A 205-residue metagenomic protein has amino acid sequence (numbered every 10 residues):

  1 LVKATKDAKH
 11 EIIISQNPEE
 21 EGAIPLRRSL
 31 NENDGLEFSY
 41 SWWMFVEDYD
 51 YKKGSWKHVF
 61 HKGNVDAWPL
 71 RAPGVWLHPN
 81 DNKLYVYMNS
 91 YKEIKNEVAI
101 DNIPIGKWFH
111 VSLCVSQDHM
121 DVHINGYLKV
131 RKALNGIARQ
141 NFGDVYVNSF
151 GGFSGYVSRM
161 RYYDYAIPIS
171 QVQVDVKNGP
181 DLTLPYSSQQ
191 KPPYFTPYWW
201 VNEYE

Functional and structural regions predicted by a protein language model:
L1-E205: Extracellular glycan-associated modules
